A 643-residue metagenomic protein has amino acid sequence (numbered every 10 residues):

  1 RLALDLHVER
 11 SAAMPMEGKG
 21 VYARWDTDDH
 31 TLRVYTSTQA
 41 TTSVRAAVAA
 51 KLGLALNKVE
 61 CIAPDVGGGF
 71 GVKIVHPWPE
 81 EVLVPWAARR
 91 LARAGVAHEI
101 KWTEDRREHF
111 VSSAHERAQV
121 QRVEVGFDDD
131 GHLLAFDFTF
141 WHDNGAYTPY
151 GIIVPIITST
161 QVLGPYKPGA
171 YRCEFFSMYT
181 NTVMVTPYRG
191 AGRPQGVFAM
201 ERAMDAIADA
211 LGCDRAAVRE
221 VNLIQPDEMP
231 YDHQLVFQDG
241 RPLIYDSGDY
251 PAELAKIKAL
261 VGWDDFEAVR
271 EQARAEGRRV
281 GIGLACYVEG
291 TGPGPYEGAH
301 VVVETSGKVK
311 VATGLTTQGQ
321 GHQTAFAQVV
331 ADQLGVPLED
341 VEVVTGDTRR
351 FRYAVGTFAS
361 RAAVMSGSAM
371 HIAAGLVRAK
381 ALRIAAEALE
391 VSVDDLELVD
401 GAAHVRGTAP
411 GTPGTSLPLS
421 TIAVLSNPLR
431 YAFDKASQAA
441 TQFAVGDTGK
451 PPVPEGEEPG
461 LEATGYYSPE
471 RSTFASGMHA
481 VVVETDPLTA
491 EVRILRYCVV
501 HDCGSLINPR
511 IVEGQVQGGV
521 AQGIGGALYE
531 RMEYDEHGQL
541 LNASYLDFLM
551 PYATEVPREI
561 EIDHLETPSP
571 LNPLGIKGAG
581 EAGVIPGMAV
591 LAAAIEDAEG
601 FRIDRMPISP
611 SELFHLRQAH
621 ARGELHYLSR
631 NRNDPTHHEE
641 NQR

Functional and structural regions predicted by a protein language model:
L2-L52, I156, T160, G281-V309 (+3 more regions): Conserved beta-alpha junction segments in alpha/beta enzyme cores
G18, I62-D65, R106-S112, E271 (+3 more regions): Cysteine-centered functional microenvironments
T36, R45-A47, F70-H76, V111-R117 (+10 more regions): Short acidic, glycine/serine/threonine-rich loops at helix termini
S37-T42, F138-Y147, T316-T317, Y497-G504 (+1 more regions): Short, solvent-exposed aromatic-acidic interface loops
Q39-T41, A49-G53, H76-W86, A118-Q119 (+3 more regions): A glycine- and small-aliphatic-rich helix-loop capping segment at beta-alpha/alpha-beta transitions that lines
G53-E60, R89-I100, D129, V154-R278 (+3 more regions): C-terminal catalytic domains of large/alpha subunits in multi-subunit enzymes
L56, D65, G69-G95, K101-W102 (+1 more regions): Thiamine diphosphate
R106-Y171: Active-site cavity-forming subdomains of large catalytic enzyme subunits
